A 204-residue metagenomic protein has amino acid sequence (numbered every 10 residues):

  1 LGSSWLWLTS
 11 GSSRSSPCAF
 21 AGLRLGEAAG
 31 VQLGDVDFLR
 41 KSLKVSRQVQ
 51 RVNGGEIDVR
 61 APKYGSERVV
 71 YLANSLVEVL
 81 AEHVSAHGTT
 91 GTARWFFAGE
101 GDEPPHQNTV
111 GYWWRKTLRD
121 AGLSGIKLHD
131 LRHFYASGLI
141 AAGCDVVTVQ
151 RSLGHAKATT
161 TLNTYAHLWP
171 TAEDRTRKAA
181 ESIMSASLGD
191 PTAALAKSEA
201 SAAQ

Functional and structural regions predicted by a protein language model:
L1-V31, L39, Q50-R51, K63-E67 (+4 more regions): Basic, Lys/Arg- and aromatic-enriched nucleic-acid-binding interface segment
W5, A81, S85, W114-R119 (+1 more regions): Amphipathic, well-packed alpha-helical segments that form the structural scaffold of globular domains
S13, T92, W113, Y135 (+1 more regions): Hydrophobic alpha-helical segments typical of transmembrane helices and their membrane-interface/capping positions
S16, F20-E27, N108-T109, W113-L118 (+2 more regions): C-terminal catalytic core of tyrosine-transesterase DNA break-rejoin enzymes
D35-S42, G125, C144-A166, D174: Short, polar N-cap/turn motifs at the start of nucleic acid-interacting alpha helices
R40, V49-L76, E82, A86-T89 (+3 more regions): C-terminal secondary-structure termini that scaffold catalytic or DNA-interacting sites
V45, L72, F97, W114 (+4 more regions): Hydrophobic, well-ordered secondary-structure elements that form the walls of internal hydrophobic environments
E103-V110, G122-D130: N-terminal core-binding DNA-recognition domain of tyrosine site-specific recombinases/integrases
